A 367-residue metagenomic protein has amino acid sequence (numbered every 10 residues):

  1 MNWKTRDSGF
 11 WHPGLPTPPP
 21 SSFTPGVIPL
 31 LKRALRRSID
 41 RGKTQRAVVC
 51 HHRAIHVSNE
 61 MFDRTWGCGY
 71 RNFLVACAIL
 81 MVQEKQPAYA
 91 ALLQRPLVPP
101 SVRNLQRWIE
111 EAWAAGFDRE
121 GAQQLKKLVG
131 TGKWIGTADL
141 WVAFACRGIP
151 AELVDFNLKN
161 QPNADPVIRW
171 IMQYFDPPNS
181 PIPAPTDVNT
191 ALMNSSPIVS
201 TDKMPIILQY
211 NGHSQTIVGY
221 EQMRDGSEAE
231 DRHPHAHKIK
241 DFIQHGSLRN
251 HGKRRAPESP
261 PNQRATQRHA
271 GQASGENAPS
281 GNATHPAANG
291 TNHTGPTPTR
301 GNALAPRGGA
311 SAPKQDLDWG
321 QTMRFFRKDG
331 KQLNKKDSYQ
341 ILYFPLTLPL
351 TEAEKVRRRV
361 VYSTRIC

Functional and structural regions predicted by a protein language model:
M1-S58, F62, R71, L80-E84 (+12 more regions): Structured alpha-helical subdomains that flank or immediately precede key functional sites
T17-P25, N59-G67, P96-P99, K127-A138 (+3 more regions): Intrinsic disorder
P29, R71-V75, R103, R107 (+7 more regions): Amphipathic alpha-helical interface elements that mediate macromolecular binding in regulatory proteins
L35-T131, A138-A151: Active-site nucleophile-adjacent alpha helix/oxyanion-hole segment immediately C-terminal to the catalytic cysteine
V75, A122, N179-S180, S247 (+1 more regions): Short linear sequence elements within intrinsically disordered, low-complexity coil regions
A88-N104, P166-P197, D231, H235-K314: Intrinsically disordered, low-complexity domain-flanking/linker segments in eukaryotic proteins, enriched
A145-R232: Active-site-adjacent substructure of cysteine-protease-like catalytic cores
